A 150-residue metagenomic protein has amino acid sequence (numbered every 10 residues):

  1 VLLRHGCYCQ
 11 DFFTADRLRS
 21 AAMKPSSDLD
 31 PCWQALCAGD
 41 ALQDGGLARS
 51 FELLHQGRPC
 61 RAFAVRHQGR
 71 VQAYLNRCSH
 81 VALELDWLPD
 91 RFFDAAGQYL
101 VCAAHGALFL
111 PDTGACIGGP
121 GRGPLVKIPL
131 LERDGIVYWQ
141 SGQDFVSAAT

Functional and structural regions predicted by a protein language model:
L2-L3, L18: Leucine-biased recognition of intrinsically disordered, low-complexity hydrophobic segments
C7-C9: Cysteine-centered motifs
D11-A95, L110-P111, P124-T150: N-terminal pre-ligand scaffold of iron-sulfur
C78, C102-H105: Short cysteine clusters
G97-Y99: Active-site metal-binding motif and surrounding structural segment of the metallo-beta-lactamase
